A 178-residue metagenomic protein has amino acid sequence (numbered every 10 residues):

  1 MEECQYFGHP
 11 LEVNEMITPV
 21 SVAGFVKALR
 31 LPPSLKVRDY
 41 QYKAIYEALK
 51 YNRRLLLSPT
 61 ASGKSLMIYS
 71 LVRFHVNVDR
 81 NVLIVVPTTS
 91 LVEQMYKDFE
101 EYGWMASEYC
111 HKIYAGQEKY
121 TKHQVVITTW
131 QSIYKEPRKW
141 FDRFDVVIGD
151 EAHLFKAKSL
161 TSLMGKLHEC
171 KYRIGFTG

Functional and structural regions predicted by a protein language model:
M1-E15: N-terminal accessory nucleic-acid engagement/regulatory domains that precede and modulate ATP-driven motor cores
E3, V82, T89-G116, D145: Conserved helix-turn-beta segment of the N-terminal RecA-like "Helicase ATP-binding" lobe in SF1/SF2 helicases
E12-L57: Conserved pre-motif I regulatory segment
K50-H75: Walker A/P-loop
L56, I84, V126-T128, V147: Hydrophobic positions in the central parallel beta-sheet of the AAA+
I84-V85, G175: Structural beta-sheet core signal
E100-K139: Inter-Walker segment of RecA-like/P-loop motor cores
W130-S132, P137-G178: SF2 helicase catalytic motif II
